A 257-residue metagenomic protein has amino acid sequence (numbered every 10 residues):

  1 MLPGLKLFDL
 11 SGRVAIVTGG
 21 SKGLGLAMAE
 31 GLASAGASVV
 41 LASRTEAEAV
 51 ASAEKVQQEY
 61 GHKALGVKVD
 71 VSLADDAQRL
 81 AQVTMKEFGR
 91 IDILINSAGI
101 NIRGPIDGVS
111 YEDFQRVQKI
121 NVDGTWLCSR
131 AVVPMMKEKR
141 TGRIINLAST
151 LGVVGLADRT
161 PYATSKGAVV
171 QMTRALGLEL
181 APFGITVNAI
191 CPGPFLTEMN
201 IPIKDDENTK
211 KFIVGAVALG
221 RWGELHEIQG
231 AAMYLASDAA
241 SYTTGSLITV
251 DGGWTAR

Functional and structural regions predicted by a protein language model:
L2-K6, V154, A232-M233, T244-R257: Short C-terminal tail/terminal secondary-structure segment of NAD(P)H-dependent dehydrogenase/reductase domains
V14, S21-K22: Conserved glycine-rich cofactor-binding loop
I95, A181, T186, T243-G245: Short, small/polar-rich loop/turn modules that mediate ligand/substrate recognition or access, typified
P105-I106, S110-Q115, I213: Substrate-binding pocket helix/loop in short-chain dehydrogenase/reductase
S129, S165, T173: Active-site helix of classical SDR
P134, L178-P182, S241: Alpha-helical segment proximal to the catalytic Tyr-Lys
S149: Residue(s) in the substrate-gating loop at a strand-loop-helix junction that position the organic substrate next
